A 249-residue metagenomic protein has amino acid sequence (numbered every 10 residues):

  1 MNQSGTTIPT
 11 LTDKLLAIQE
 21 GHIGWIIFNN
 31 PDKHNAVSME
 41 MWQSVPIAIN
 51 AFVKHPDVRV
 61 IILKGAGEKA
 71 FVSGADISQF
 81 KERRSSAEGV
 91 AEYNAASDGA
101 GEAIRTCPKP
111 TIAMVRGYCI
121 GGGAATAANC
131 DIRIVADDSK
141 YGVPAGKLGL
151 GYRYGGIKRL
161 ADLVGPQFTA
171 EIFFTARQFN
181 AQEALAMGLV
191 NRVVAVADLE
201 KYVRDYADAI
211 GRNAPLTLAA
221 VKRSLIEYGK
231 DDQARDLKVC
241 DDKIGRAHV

Functional and structural regions predicted by a protein language model:
M1-K64, E102: Conserved CoA-thioester-binding segment of acyl-CoA-metabolizing enzymes
I26, N30, V45, L63 (+5 more regions): Terminal peptide-recognition signature
G65-A103, G149, D232: Glycine- (often His-adjacent) and acidic-residue-rich active-site loop that binds/positions the CoA thioester
E68-V72, C119-G121, G142, L225: Short, active-site-adjacent cap segments at secondary-structure transitions
A100-T106, M114, I120-F174, M187 (+2 more regions): CoA-thioester-processing core
I134-S139, V190-L237: C-terminal long alpha-helix characteristic of the crotonase
R177-E183: Acidic, divalent-metal-coordinating active-site segment for phosphoryl/phosphodiester hydrolysis, typified by short
A247-V249: Conserved small/polar residues in nucleotide/adenosyl-binding loops
